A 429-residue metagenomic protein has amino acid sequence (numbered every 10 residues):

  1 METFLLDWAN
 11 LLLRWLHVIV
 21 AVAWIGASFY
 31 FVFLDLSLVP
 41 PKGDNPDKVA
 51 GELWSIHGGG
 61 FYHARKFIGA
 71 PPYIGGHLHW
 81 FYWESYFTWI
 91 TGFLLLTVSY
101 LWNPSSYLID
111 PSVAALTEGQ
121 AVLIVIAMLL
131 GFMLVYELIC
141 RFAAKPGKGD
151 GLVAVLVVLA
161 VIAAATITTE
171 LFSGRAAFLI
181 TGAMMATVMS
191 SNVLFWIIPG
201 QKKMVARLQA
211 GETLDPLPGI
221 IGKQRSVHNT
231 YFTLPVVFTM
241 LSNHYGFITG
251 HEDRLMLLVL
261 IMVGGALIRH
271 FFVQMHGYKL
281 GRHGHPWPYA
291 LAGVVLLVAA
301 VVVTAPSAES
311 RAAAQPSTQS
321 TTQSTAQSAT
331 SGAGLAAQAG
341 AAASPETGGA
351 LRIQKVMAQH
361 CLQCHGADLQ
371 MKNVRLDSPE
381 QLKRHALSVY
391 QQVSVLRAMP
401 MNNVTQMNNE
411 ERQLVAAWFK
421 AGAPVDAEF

Functional and structural regions predicted by a protein language model:
E2-L6, H63-F81, D215-G219: Cytosolic juxtamembrane amphipathic/interface segments immediately preceding and feeding into a transmembrane helix
W15-K42, M184-G200: Hydrophobic alpha-helical membrane-embedded segments
S28-P72: Membrane-interface amphipathic/juxtamembrane segments adjacent to transmembrane helices
Y73, W80, F93, Y100 (+1 more regions): Aromatic- and Gly/Pro-enriched helix-to-coil junctions and flexible linker segments
W80, S85-S105, A164-L179, F232-H251 (+1 more regions): Alpha-helical transmembrane segments and their membrane-interface junctions in multi-pass membrane proteins
L101-P218: Long, contiguous internal "core" modules enriched in hydrophobic/ aromatic residues
G131-C140, W196, V263-Q274, V298-A305: Alpha-helical transmembrane segments
R282-R311: Internal/C-terminal transmembrane anchor helices
